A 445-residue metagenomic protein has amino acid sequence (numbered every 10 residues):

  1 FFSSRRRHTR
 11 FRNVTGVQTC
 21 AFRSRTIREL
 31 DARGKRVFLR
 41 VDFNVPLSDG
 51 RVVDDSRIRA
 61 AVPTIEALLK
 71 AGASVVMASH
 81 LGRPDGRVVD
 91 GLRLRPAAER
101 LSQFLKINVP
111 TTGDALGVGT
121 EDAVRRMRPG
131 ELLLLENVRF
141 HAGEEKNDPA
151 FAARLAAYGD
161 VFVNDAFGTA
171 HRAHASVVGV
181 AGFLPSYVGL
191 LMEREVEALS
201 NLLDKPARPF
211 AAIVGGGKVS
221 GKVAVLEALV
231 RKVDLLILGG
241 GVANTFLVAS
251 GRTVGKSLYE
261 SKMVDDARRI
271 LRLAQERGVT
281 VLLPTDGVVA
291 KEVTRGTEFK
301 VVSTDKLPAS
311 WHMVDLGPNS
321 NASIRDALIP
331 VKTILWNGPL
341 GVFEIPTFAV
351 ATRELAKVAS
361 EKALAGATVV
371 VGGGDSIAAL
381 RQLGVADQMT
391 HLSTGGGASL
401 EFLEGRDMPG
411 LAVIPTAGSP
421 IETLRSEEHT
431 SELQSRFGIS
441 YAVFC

Functional and structural regions predicted by a protein language model:
F1-F22, E427-C445: Single conserved hydrophobic/aromatic residue that forms the stacking wall/gate of nucleotide- or nucleobase-binding
R23-S426: Active-site loop-to-helix "anion-binding N-cap" substructures in soluble metabolic enzymes
